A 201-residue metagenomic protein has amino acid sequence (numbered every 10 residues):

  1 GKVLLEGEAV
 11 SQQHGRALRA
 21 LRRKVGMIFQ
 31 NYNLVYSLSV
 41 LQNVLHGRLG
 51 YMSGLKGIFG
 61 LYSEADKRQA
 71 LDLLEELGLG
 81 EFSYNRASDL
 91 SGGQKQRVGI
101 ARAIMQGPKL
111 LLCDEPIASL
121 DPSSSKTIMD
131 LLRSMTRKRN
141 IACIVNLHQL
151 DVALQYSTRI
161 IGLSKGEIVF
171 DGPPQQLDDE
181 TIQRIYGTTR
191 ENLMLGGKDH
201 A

Functional and structural regions predicted by a protein language model:
K2-A20, L61-S63: ABC ATPase NBD Q-loop/coupling interface
E8-A9, M52, K56-E81: Conserved ABC ATPase "signature" region
R86-L90, Q94: Conserved ABC ATPase signature
G107: Conserved catalytic motifs of ABC-family nucleotide-binding domains
L111-D114: Catalytic Walker B motif of ABC-type/P-loop ATPase nucleotide-binding domains
P122-S124: Helix N-cap at the start of a conserved alpha-helix in ABC-type nucleotide-binding domains
